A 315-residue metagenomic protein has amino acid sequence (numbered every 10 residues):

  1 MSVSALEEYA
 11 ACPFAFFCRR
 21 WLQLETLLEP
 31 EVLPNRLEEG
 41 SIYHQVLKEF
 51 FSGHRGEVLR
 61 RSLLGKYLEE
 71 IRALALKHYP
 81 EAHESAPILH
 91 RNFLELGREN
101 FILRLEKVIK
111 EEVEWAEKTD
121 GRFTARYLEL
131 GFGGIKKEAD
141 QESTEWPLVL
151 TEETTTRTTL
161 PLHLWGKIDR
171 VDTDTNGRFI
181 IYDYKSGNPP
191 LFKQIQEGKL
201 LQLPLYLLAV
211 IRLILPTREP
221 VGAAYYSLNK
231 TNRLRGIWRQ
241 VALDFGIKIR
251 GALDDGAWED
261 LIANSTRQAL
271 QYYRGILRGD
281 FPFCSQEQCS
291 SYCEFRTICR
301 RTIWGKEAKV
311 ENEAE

Functional and structural regions predicted by a protein language model:
M1-E315: RecB-family 4Fe-4S metal-dependent nuclease core
